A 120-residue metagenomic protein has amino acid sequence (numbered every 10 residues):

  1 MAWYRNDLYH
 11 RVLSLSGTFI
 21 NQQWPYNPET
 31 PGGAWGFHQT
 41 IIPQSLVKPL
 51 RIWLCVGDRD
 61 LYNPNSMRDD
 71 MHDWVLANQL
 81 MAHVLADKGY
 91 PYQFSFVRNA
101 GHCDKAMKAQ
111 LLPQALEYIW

Functional and structural regions predicted by a protein language model:
M1-W120: Non-catalytic cap/lid and distal C-terminal segments of serine-dependent acyl enzymes
